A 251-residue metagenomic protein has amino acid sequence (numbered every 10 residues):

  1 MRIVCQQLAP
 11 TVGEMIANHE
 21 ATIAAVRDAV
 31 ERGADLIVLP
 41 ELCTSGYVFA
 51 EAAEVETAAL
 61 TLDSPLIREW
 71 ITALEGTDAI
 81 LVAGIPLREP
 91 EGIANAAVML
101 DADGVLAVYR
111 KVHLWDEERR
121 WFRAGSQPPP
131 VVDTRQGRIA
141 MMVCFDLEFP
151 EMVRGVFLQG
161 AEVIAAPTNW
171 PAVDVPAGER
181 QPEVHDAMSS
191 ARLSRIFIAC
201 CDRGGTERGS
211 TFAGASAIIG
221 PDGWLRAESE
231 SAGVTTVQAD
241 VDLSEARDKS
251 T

Functional and structural regions predicted by a protein language model:
M1-C5: Extreme N-terminal starter segment of soluble prokaryotic enzymes
Q7-G13: Short polar catalytic/cofactor-binding loops
M15, A24-A102, P171-I196: Cys-nucleophile CN-hydrolase/nitrilase-fold catalytic domain and related Cys-dependent amidase chemistry that acts on
A17-V26, F149-R154: Short, acidic/polar
S45, V98, Y109-W115, A217 (+1 more regions): Short beta->alpha transition motifs characteristic of CBS
L66-I80, E148-T235: CN hydrolase (nitrilase-like) catalytic-core segments centered on the catalytic cysteine and neighboring Lys/Glu
R88-V163, P167, D174-H185, D242 (+1 more regions): Active-site catalytic loop in hydrolytic enzyme cores
